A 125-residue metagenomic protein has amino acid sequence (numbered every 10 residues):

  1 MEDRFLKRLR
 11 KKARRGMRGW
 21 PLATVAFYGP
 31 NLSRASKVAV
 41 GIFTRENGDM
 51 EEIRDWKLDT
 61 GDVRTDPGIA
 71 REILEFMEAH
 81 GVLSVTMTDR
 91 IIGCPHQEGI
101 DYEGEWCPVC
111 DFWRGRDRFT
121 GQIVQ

Functional and structural regions predicted by a protein language model:
M1-M77: Long, charged N-terminal interaction/targeting segments
E75-Q125: Cys/His-clustered metal-coordination modules, chiefly Zn-binding fingers
